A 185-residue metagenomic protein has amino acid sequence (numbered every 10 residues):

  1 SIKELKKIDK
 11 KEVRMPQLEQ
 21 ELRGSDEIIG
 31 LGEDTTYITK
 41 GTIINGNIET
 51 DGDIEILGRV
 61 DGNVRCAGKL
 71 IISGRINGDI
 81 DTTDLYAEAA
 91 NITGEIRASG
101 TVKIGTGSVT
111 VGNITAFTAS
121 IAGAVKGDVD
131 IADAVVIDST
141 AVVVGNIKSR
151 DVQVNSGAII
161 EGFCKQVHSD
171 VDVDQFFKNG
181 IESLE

Functional and structural regions predicted by a protein language model:
S1-N47, T101, T106-V109, T115 (+2 more regions): Intrinsically disordered, low-complexity terminal regions
T35-A87: Short, highly charged
I71, R75-D79, T83, A87-E95 (+3 more regions): Alpha-helical adaptor scaffolds
